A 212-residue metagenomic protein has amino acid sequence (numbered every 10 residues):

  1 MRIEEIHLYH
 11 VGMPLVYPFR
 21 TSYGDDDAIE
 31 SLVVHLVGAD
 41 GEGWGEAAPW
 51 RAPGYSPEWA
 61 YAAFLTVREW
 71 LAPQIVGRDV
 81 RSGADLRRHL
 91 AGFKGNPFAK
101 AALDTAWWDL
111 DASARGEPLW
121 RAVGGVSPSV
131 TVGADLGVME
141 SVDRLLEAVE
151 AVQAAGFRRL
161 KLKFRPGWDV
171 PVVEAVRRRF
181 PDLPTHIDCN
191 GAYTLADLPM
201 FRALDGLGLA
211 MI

Functional and structural regions predicted by a protein language model:
M1-H10, A84-A91, A112-S113, E117-S129: N-terminal amphipathic alpha-helix/helix-capping segment at the start of soluble metabolic enzymes
M1-Y55: Structured beta-strand/loop patches that form or line metal/cofactor-binding pockets in enzymes
I3, V34, D40, L71 (+5 more regions): Conserved, mostly hydrophobic/aromatic
Y9, W70-R78, A114, V152-A155 (+2 more regions): Change "in soluble alpha/beta enzymes" to "in soluble alpha/beta proteins
I29, A62, T66, R81 (+8 more regions): Conserved active-site and cofactor/substrate-binding residues in soluble primary-metabolism enzymes
I29-S31, R68, S129: A general secondary-structure signal for short beta-strands and their flanking turns/coil in non-transmembrane regions
L36-V37, G41-A114: Metal- or metallocofactor-binding catalytic centers and their adjacent structured scaffolds across diverse enzyme
W120-I212: Metal-dependent enolase-superfamily TIM-barrel catalytic cores that perform enediolate-based chemistry
